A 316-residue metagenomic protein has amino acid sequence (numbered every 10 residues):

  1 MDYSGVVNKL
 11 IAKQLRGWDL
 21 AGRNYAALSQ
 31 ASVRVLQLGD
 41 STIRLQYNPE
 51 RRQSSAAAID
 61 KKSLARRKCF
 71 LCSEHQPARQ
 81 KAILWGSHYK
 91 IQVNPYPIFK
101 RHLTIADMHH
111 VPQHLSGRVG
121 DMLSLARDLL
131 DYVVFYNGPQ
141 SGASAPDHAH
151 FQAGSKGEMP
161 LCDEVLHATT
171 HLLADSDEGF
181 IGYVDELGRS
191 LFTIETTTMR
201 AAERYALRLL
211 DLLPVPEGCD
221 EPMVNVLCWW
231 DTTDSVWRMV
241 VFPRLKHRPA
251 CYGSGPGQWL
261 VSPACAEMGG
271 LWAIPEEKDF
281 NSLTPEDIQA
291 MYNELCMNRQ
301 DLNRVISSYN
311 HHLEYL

Functional and structural regions predicted by a protein language model:
M1-D121, S144, K156-L316: Active-site microenvironments that recognize anionic phosphate/pyrophosphate groups
H114-S116, A126-L129: Helix-hairpin-helix/helix-loop-helix acidic hairpins
D128-C162: Active-site beta-strand/loop microenvironment that shapes enzyme catalytic pockets
